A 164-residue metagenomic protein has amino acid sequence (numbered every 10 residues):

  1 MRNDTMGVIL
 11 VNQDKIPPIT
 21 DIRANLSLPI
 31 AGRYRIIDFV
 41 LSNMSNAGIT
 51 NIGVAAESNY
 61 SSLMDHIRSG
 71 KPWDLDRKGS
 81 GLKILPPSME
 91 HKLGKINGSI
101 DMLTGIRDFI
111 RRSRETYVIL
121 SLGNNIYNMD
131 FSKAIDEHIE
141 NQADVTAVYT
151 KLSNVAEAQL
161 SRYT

Functional and structural regions predicted by a protein language model:
M1-T164: Unchanged
